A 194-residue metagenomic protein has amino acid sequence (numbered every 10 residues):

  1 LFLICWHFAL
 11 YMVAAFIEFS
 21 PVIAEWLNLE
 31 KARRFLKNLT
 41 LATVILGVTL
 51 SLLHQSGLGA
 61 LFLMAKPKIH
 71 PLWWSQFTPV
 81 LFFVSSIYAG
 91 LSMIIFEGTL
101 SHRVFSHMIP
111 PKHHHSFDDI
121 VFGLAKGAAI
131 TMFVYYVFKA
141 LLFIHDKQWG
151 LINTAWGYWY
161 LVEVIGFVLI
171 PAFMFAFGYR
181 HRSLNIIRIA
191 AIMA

Functional and structural regions predicted by a protein language model:
F2-R180: Long, contiguous internal "core" modules enriched in hydrophobic/ aromatic residues
H181-N185: Substrate-binding/catalytic groove segments of enzymes that remodel or degrade extracellular structural polymers
I186-A194: Central hydrophobic cores of alpha-helical transmembrane segments in multi-pass integral membrane proteins
